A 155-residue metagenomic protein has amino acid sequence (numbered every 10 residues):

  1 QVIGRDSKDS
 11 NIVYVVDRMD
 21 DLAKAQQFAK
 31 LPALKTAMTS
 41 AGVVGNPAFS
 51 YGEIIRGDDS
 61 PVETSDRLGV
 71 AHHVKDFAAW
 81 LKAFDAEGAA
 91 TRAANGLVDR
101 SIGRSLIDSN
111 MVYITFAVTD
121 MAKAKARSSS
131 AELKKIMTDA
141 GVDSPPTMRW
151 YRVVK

Functional and structural regions predicted by a protein language model:
Q1-Y14, T36-G69, N95-Y113, K135-K155: Glycine-rich beta-strand-turn "strand-cap" elements at beta-sheet edges
V16-K24, A41: Hydrophobic, ordered structural segments
V16-R18, A71-H73, T115-A117: Short hydrophobic/aromatic beta-strand micro-patches that form the beta-sheet surface supporting nucleotide- or nucleic
D21-L31, A79-A83, D120-S130: Short amphipathic alpha-helices within nucleic acid-binding modules
T64-L81: Surface-exposed interaction/gating patches
K82-A93: Short amphipathic alpha-helix segments
